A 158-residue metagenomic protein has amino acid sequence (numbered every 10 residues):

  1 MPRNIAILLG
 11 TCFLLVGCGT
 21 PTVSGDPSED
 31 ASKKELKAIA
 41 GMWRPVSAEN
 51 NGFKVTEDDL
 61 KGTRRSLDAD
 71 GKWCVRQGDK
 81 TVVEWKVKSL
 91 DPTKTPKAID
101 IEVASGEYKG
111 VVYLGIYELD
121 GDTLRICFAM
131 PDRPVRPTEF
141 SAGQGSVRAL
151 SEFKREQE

Functional and structural regions predicted by a protein language model:
M1-E158: Low-complexity, Gly/Pro
